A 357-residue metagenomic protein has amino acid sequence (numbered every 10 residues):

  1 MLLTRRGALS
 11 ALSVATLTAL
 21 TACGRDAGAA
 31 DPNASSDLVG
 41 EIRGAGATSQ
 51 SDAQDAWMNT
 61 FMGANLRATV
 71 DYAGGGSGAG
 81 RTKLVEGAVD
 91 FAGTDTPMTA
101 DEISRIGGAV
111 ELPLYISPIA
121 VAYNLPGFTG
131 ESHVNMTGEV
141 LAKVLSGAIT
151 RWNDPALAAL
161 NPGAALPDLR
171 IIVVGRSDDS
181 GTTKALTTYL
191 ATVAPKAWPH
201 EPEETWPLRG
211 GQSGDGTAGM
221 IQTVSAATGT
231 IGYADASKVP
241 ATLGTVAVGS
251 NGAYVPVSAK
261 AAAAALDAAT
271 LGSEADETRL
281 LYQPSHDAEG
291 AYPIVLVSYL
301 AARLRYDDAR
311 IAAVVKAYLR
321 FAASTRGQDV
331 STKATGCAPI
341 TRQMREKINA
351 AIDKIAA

Functional and structural regions predicted by a protein language model:
L2-T4, C23-A357: Flexible loop/hinge segments at secondary-structure junctions
R5-L9: N-terminal export leaders
L12-T16: Sec-dependent signal peptide hydrophobic core
